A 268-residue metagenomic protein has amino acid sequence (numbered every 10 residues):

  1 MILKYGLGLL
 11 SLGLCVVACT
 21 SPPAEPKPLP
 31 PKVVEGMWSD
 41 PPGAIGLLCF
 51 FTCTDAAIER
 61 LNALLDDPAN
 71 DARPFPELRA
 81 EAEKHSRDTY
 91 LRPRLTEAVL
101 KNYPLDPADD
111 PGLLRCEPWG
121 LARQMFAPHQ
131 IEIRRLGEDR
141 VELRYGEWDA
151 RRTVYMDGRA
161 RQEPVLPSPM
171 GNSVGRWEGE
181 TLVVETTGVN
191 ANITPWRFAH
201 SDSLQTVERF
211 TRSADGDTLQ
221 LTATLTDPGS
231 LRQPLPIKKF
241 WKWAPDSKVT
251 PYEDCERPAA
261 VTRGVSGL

Functional and structural regions predicted by a protein language model:
M1-L9: Bacterial N-terminal signal peptides that target proteins for export
G13-L14: Repetitive helical segments and hydrophobic/amphipathic motifs
V17-A18: C-terminal motif of bacterial Sec signal peptides marking the signal peptidase cleavage site
P22-L268: PEST-like low-complexity, intrinsically disordered acidic/proline/serine-rich tracts that flank trafficking/processing
